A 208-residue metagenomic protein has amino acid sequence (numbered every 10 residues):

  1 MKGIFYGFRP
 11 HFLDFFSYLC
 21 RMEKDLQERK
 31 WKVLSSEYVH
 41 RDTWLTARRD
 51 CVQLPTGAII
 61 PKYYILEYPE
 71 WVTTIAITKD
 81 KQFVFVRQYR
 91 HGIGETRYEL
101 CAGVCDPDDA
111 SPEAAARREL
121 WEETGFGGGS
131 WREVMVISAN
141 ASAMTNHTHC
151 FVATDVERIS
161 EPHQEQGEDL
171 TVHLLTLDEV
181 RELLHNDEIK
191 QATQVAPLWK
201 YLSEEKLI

Functional and structural regions predicted by a protein language model:
M1-H11: Hydrophobic alpha-helical membrane-insertion segments
G7, D14, Y18-R21: Short, positively charged and aromatic/hydrophobic N-terminal segments
Y18-D42: Extreme N-terminal tail/first-helix region
E23, E28-K30, Y63-Y68, T73-R118 (+1 more regions): Conserved Nudix-box catalytic region and its N-terminal flanking loop in Nudix hydrolases and closely related
E23-W31, T96, E133, S142-T145 (+2 more regions): Nudix hydrolase/Nudix homology domain
S35-T73, K79: Acidic, metal-coordinating catalytic segment for phosphate/diphosphate chemistry, firing primarily on the Nudix
R48-T56, N140-I159: Active-site-adjacent beta-strand/loop module that shapes the phosphate/pyrophosphate-binding cleft
R49-Q53, A76, V152-T154, L174-T176 (+1 more regions): Short, well-ordered beta-strand micro-motif
